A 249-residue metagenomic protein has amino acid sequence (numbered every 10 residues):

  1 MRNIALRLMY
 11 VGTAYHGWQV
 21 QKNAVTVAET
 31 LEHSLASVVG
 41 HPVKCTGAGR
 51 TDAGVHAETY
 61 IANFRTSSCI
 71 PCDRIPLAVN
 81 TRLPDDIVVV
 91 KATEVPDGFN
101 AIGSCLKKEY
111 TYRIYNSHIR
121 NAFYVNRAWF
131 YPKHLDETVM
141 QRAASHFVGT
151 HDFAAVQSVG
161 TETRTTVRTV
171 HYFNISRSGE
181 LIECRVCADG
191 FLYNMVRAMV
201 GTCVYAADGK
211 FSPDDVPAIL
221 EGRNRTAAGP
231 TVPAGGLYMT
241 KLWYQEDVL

Functional and structural regions predicted by a protein language model:
M1-L249: Structured-RNA-binding interfaces characteristic of tRNA pseudouridine synthases
